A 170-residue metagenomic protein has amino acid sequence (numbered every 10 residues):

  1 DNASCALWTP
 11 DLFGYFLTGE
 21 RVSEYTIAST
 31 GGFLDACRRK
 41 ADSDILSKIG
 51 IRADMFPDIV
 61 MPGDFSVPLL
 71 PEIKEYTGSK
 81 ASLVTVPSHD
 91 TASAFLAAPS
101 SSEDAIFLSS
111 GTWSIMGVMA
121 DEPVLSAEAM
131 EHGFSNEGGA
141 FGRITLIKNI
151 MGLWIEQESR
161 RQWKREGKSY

Functional and structural regions predicted by a protein language model:
D1-W8, G14-E20, F33-S43, S47-K48 (+1 more regions): Active-site core segments that coordinate phosphate-bearing ligands/cofactors across diverse enzyme families
P10, G14-D35, D58-M61, S66: Short beta-strand-loop/turn "lid" adjacent to the catalytic site in phosphate-handling enzymes
T26-A28, A53, F141: Short glycine-enriched loop/turn motifs at secondary-structure junctions
S43, I49-G63: A conserved helix-loop-beta module that forms one wall/lid of the active-site cleft in ATP-utilizing catalytic domains
